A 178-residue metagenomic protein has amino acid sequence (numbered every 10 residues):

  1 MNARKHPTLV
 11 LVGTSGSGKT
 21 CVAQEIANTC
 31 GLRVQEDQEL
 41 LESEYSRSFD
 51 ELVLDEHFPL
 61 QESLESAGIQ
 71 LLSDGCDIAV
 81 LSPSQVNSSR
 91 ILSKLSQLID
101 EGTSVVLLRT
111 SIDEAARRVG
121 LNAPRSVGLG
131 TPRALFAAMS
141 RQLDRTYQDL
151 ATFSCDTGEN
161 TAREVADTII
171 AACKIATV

Functional and structural regions predicted by a protein language model:
M1-K5, E25, T29, S104 (+1 more regions): NTP-dependent small-molecule kinase module
L11: Hydrophobic anchor at the beta1->P-loop junction of P-loop NTPases
T14: P-loop (Walker A) phosphate-binding loop of NTP-binding proteins
G18: Conserved glycine(s) of the Walker
V22: Hydrophobic positions on the alpha1 helix immediately C-terminal to the Walker A/P-loop
N28-A67: Conserved substrate/cofactor phosphate-moiety recognition/catalytic segment in nucleotide-dependent phosphotransferases
L60-T103: Glycine-rich phosphate-binding loop used to anchor ATP phosphates in small-molecule kinases, encompassing both
D100-R145: A glycine- and Lys/Arg-enriched "phosphate-lid" helix/loop adjacent to the NTP-binding pocket of small-molecule kinases
